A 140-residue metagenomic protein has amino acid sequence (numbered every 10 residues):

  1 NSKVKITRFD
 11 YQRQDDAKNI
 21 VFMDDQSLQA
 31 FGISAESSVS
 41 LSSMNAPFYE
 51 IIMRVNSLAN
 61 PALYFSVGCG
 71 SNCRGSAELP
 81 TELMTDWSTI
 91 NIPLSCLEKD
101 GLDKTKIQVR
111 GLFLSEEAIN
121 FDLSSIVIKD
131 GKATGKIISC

Functional and structural regions predicted by a protein language model:
N1-G32, I138-C140: Glycan-recognition and processing domains
S2-V4, A17-K18, V55, T105 (+1 more regions): Generic cytosolic/nucleocytoplasmic N-terminal low-complexity/intrinsically disordered segments
I6-F9, Q14, V55, G75 (+1 more regions): Positively charged, low-complexity intrinsically disordered regions
V21-G101, E117-A133: Extracellular ligand-binding interfaces
K99-V109: Noncatalytic modules at the cell exterior or secretory-pathway interfaces, chiefly beta-strand-rich lectin/adhesion
D103-T105, I137-C140: Short, charged, solvent-exposed linker or helix-capping segments at domain edges/interfaces that act as flexible hinges
R110-E117: Predominantly extracellular/luminal carbohydrate-interaction, adhesion, and secreted-enzyme modules that are
